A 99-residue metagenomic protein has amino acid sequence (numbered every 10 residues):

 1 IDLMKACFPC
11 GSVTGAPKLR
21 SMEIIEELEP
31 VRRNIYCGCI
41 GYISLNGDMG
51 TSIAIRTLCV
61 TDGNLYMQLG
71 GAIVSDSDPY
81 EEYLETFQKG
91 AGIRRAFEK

Functional and structural regions predicted by a protein language model:
I1-K99: Conserved hydrophobic core element of enzyme catalytic domains
